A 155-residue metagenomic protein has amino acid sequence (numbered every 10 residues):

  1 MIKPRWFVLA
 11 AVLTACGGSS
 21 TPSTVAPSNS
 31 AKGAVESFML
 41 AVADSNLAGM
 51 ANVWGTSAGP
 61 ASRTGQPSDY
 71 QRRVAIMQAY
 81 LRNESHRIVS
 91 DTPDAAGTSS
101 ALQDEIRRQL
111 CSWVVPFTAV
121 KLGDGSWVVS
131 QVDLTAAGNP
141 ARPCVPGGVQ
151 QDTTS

Functional and structural regions predicted by a protein language model:
M1-F7: Bacterial N-terminal signal peptides that target proteins for export
V12-A15: C-terminal motif of bacterial Sec signal peptides marking the signal peptidase cleavage site
G17-S20: Bacterial signal peptide processing site
A26, K32-G33, S37, D44-S99 (+1 more regions): Short solvent-exposed beta->alpha transition segments
V42-S45, L122: Residue-level signal for short amphipathic helical patches enriched in basic/charged and nearby hydrophobic residues
S90-S155: Exposed beta-sheet edge and beta->alpha loop/turn motif
